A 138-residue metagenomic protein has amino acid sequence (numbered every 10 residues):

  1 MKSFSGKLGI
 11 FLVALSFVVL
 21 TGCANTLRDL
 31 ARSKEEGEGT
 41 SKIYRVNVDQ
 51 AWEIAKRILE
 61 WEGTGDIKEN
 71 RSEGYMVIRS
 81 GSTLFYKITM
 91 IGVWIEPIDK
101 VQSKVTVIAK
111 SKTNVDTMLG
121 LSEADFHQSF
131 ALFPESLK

Functional and structural regions predicted by a protein language model:
M1-L12: Bacterial N-terminal signal peptides that target proteins for export
I10-V13, S41-I43: Intrinsically disordered, low-complexity, compositionally biased regions/tails
V19-G22: C-terminal motif of bacterial Sec signal peptides marking the signal peptidase cleavage site
A24-K138: Ser/Thr-rich, low-complexity intrinsically disordered terminal regions
